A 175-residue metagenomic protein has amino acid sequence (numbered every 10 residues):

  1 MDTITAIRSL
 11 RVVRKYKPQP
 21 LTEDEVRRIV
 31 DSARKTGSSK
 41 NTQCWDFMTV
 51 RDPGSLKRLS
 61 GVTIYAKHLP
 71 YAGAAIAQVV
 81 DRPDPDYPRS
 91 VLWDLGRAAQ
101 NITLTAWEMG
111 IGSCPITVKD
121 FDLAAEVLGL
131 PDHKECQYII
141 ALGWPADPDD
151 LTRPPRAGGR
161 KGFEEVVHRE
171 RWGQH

Functional and structural regions predicted by a protein language model:
M1-H175: Acidic, surface-exposed loops and disordered segments
